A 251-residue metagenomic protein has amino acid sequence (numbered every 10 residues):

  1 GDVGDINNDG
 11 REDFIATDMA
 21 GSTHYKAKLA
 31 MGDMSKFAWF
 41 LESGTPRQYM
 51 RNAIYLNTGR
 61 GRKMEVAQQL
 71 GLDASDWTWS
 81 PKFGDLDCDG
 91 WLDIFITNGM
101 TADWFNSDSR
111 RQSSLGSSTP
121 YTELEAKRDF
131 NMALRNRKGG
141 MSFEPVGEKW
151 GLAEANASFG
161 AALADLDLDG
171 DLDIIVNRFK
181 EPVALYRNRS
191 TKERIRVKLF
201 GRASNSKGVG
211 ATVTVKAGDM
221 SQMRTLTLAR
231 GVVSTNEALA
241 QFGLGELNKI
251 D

Functional and structural regions predicted by a protein language model:
G1-N8, L56, W79-C88, F159-L168 (+1 more regions): Beta-propeller blade termini
G4, T17, G84, T97 (+3 more regions): Surface-exposed loop and edge beta-strand positions of immunoglobulin-like domains
F14-T17, I94-N98, D169-R178: Hydrophobic beta-strand segments that make up the repeating blades of beta-propeller and related beta-repeat
I15, F95-T97, L115-A133, S206: Loop/turn-rich, solvent-exposed surfaces of beta-rich toroidal or solenoidal domains
G21-P46, M100-A126: Short, conserved, GDST-rich strand-edge loop motifs in beta-rich repeat architectures
A27-S35, Q48-M64, S109-S113, K127-E144 (+1 more regions): Beta-propeller blade repeat segments, especially FG-GAP/WD-type strand-to-loop junctions in 6- to 7-bladed propeller
K36-P46, M64-S75, S118-E125, E144-N156 (+2 more regions): Short loop/turn motifs that recur once per blade in beta-propeller domains
D129, G140-E144, E148-S158, A162 (+1 more regions): Gly/Ser/Thr/Pro-enriched helix-cap/hinge segments flanking short amphipathic alpha-helices
